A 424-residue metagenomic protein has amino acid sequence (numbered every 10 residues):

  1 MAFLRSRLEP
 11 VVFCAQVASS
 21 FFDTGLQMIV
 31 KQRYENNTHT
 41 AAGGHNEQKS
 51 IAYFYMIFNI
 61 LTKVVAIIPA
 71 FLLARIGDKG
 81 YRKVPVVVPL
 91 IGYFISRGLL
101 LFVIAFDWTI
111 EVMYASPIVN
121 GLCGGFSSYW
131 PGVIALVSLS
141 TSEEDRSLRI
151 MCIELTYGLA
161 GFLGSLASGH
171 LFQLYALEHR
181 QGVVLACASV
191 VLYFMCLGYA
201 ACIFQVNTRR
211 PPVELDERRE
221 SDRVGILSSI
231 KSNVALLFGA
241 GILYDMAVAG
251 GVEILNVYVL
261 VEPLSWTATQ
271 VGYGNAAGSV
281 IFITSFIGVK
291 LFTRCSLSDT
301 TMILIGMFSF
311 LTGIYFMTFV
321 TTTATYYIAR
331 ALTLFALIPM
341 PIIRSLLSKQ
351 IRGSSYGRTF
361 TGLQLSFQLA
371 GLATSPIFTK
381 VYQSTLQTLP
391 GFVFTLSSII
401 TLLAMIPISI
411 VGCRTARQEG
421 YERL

Functional and structural regions predicted by a protein language model:
M1-F3, N207-L243, V261-E262, W266 (+1 more regions): Juxtamembrane intracellular "pre-TM" segments in multi-pass secondary transporters
F13, S96, D107-S128, I242 (+1 more regions): Hydrophobic core of transmembrane alpha-helices in multi-pass small-molecule transporters, especially MFS/SLC-type
C14, L192-Q205, A373, T395-L424: Multi-pass alpha-helical transporter architecture, strongest for 12-TM Major Facilitator/SLC carriers used
N59, D145-F172, Y193, Q364-P376: Glycine-rich segments within core transmembrane alpha-helices of 12-TM secondary carriers
A66-I68, V271-C295, G306, F310: Transmembrane alpha-helices of Major Facilitator/SLC transporters
I91-W108, F308-T321: C-terminal ends and interior cores of transmembrane alpha-helices in multi-pass membrane transporters/permeases
S116-T156: Cytoplasmic helix-loop-helix junction between adjacent transmembrane helices in 12-TM secondary transporters
Q173-V191, K380-T401: A membrane-interface helix-boundary motif in multi-pass transporters
